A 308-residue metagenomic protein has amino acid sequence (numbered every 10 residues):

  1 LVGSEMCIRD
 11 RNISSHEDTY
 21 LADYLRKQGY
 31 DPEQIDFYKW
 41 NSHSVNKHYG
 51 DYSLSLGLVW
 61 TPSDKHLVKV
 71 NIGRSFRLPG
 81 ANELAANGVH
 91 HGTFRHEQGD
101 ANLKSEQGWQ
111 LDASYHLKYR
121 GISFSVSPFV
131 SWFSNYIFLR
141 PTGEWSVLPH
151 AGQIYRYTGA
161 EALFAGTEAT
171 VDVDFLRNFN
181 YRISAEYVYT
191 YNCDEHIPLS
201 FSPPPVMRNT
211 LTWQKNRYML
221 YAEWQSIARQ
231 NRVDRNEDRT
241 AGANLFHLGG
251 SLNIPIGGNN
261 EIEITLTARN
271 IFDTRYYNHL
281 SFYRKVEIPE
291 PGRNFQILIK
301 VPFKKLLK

Functional and structural regions predicted by a protein language model:
L1-I8: Short, small-residue-biased leader/transition segments that mark boundaries at the very start of proteins
S4, D64-V68, R120-F124, R177-F179 (+5 more regions): Outer-envelope beta-barrel architecture signal
S14-D23, N82-N87, F94-H96, I137-E144 (+4 more regions): Outer-membrane beta-barrel translocator domains and adjoining extracellular loop/strand segments of Gram-negative
Q34-T61, H66, F76-W132, V147-T167 (+3 more regions): Outer-membrane beta-barrel signature, preferentially recognizing the C-terminal barrel domain of Gram-negative
S55-G57, N71, N102, D112-H116 (+7 more regions): Outer-membrane beta-barrel architecture
T61-K65, G108, K118-I122, D174-N178 (+5 more regions): Outer-membrane beta-barrel channels and translocator barrels
S123-S125, F129-I137, T142-S146, H150-R232 (+2 more regions): Gram-negative outer-membrane beta-barrel transporters
W132-N135, L139, R229-R232, L252-K308: C-terminal beta-signal and adjacent terminal beta-strands/loops of Gram-negative outer-membrane beta-barrel proteins
